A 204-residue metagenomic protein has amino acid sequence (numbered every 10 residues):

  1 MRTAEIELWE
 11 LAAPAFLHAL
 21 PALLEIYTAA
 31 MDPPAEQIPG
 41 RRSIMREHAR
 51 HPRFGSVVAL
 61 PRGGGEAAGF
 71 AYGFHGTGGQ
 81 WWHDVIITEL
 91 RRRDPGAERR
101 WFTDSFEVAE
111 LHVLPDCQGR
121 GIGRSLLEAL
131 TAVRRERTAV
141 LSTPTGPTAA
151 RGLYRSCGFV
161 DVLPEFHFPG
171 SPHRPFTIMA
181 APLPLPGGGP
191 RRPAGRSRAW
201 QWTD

Functional and structural regions predicted by a protein language model:
M1-P21, E25, A29: Conserved N-terminal entry element of GNAT/NAT acetyltransferase domains
Y27, Y154, F159: Conserved active-site tyrosine of GNAT-family acetyltransferases
P33-G63, A68, Y72-T77, R93-A97: Active-site rim helix/loop that mediates acceptor-substrate recognition in acyltransferases
F54-A59, F70, S105, E110 (+1 more regions): Short hydrophobic/aromatic beta-strand element in the GNAT-like acyltransferase core that lines or flanks the acyl-donor
Y72-E110, F168-P172: Conserved acyl-donor/pantetheine-binding loop and adjacent beta-alpha core of acyl/acetyltransferases and related
V108, V113-P115, G119-A132, G152-S156: Conserved acetyl-CoA-binding loop-helix of GNAT-fold acetyltransferases
L114-Q118, T131, V140-R151, H167-F176 (+1 more regions): Conserved beta-strand-loop-alpha-helix junction that forms the acyl-donor binding cleft
G195-D204: Short, cationic low-complexity segments
